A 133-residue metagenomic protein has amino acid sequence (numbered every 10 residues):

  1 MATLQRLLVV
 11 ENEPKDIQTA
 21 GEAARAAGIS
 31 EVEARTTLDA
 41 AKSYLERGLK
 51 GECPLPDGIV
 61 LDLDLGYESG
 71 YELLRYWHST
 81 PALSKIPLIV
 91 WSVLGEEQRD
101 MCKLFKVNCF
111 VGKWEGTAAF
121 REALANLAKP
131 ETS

Functional and structural regions predicted by a protein language model:
L4-A24: Conserved acidic segment of CheY-like receiver
G21, E72, V93-V111, E115: Alpha4 helix (beta4-alpha4-beta5 surface) of REC/receiver domains from two-component response regulators
A27-V32, T36, S84: A generic structural motif
T36-G58: Acidic, metal-coordinating helix/loop segments flanking the phosphotransfer/catalytic sites of two-component signaling
E52-P56, V60-W77, G95: Conserved phosphotransfer microenvironments
P54-D57, A82-P87: His-Asp phosphorelay/catalytic-motif detector in bacterial-type signaling
I89-W91: Hydrophobic/aromatic residues positioned on beta-strands within the core alpha/beta folds
E115-L127: C-terminal output helix
